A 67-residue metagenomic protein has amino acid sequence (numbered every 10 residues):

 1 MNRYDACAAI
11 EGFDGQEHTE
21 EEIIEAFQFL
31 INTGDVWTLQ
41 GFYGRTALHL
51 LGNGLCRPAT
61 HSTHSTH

Functional and structural regions predicted by a protein language model:
M1-H67: Catalytic phosphate/metal-binding cores of nucleic-acid and nucleotide-processing enzymes, i.e., regions that mediate
